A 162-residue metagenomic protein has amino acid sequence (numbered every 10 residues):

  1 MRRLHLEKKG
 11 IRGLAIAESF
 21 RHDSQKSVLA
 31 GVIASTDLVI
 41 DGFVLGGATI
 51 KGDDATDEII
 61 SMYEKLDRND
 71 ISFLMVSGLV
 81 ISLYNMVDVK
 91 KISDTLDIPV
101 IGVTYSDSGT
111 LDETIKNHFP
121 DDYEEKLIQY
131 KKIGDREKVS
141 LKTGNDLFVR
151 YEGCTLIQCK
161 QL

Functional and structural regions predicted by a protein language model:
M1, G47-A48, I59-K65, E113-T114 (+3 more regions): Charge-biased, low-complexity intrinsically disordered regions
R2-H22: Two-metal-ion RNase H-like nuclease active-site motif
L14-A17, S72-G78, I101-T104: Short glycine-rich or small-residue beta-strand-to-loop segments that form or flank ligand, phosphate, metal/Fe-S
S19, M62-L66, P99: Change "in soluble alpha/beta enzymes" to "in soluble alpha/beta proteins
S19-D23, G78-V87, S106-G109, T155-L156: Gly/Ser/Thr-rich loops at beta-strand to alpha-helix junctions that form or flank small-molecule/cofactor-binding
K26-S82: A glycine-rich, hydrophobic loop/mini-helix early in the fold
D88-L147: Long, charge-dense
Y151-L162: Charge-patterned, long linear interaction tracts outside catalytic cores
